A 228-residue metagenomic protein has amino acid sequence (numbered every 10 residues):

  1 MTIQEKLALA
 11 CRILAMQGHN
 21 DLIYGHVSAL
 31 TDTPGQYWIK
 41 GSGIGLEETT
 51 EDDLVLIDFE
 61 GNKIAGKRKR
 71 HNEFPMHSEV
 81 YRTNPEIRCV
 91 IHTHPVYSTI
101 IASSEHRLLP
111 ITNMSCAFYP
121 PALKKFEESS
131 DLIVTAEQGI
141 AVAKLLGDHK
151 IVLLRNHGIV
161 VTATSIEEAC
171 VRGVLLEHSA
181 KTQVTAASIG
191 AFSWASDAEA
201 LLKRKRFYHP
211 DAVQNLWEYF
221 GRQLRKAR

Functional and structural regions predicted by a protein language model:
M1-R228: Glycine-rich flexible loops
